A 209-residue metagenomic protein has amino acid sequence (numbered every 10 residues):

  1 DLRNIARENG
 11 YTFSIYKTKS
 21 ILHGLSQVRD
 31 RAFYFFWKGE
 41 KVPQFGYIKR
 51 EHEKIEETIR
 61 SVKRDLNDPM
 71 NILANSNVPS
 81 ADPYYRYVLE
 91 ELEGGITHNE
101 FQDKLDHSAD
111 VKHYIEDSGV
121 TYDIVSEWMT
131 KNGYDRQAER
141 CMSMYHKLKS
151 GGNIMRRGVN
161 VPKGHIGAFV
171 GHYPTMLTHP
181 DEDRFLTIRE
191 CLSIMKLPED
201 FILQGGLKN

Functional and structural regions predicted by a protein language model:
D1-K149: Class I S-adenosyl-L-methionine
T97-N209: C-terminal target-recognition/interaction regions appended to catalytic cores
